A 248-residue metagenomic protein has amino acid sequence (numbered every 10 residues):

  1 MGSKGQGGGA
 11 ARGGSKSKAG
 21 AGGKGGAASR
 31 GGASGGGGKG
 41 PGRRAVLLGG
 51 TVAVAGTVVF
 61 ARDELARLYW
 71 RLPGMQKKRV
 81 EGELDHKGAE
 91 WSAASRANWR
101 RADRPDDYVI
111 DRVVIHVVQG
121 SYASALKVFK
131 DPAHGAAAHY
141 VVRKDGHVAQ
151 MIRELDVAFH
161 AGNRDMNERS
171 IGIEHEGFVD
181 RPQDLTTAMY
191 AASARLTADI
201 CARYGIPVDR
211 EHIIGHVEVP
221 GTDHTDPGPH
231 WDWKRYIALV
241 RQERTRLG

Functional and structural regions predicted by a protein language model:
G2-G14, K24, R30-G162: N-terminal catalytic cores of peptidoglycan-degrading enzymes
G2-S3, G36, G40, L48-T51 (+3 more regions): Basic/polar, cationic surfaces and motifs that engage anionic cell-wall and phosphate/carboxylate ligands
D107, P132, A161-D165, R181-A192: Extracytoplasmic/periplasmic, Sec-exported soluble proteins
V117, H175, V217: A cross-domain feature marking catalytic cores of carbohydrate-active enzymes and several ubiquitous metabolic/repair
V157, G172-L185: Substrate-binding clefts and substrate-entry loops adjacent to catalytic sites of polymer-processing enzymes acting on
R164-G172: A structural motif
